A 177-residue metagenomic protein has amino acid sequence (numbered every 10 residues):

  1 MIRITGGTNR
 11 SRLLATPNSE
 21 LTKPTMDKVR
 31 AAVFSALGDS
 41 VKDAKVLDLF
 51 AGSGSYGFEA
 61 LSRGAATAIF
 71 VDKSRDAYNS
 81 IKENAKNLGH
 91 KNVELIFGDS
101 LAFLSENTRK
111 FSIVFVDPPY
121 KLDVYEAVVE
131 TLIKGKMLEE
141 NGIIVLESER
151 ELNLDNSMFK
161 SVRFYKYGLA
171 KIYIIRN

Functional and structural regions predicted by a protein language model:
M1-N177: Class I S-adenosyl-L-methionine-dependent methyltransferase catalytic core
